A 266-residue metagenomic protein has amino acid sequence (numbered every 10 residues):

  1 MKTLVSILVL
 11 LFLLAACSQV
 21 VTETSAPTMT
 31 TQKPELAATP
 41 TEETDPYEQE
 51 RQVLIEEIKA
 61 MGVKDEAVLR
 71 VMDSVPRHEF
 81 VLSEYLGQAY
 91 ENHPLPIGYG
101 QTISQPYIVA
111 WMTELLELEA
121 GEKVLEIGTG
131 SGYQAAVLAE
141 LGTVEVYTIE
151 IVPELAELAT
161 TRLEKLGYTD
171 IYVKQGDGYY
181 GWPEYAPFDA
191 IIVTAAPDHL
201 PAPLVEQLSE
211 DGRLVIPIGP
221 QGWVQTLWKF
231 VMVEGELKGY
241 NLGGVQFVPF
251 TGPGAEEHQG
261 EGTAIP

Functional and structural regions predicted by a protein language model:
M1-S6: Positively charged n-region of N-terminal signal peptides that target proteins for export
L13-A16: C-terminal motif of bacterial Sec signal peptides marking the signal peptidase cleavage site
Q19-L125, Q134-V137, L141, L155-L158 (+3 more regions): Class I SAM-dependent transferase core
E117-K238, I265: Conserved nucleotide-cofactor-binding alpha/beta core module
